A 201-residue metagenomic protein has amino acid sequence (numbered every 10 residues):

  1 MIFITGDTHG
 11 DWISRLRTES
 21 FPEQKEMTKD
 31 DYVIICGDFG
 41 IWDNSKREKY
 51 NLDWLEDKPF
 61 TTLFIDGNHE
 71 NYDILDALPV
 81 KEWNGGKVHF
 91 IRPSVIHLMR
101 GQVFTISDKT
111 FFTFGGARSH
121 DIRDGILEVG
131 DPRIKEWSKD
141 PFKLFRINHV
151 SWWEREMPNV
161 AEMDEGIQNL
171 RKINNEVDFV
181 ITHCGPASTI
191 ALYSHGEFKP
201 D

Functional and structural regions predicted by a protein language model:
M1-F3: Extreme N-terminal starter segment of soluble prokaryotic enzymes
T5, G10-I106, K199-P200: Core catalytic region of metal-dependent phosphoesterases/phosphodiesterases, especially metallo-beta-lactamase-like
K109-G196: Active-site-proximal loop/helix segment associated with metal-binding centers of metalloenzymes
